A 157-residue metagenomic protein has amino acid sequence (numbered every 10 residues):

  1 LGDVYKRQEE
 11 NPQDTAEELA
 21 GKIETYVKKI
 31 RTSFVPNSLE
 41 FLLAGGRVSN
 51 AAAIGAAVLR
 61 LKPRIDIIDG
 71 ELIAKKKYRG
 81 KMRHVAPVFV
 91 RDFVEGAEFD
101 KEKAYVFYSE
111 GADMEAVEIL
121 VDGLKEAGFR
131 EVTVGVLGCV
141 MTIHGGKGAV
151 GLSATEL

Functional and structural regions predicted by a protein language model:
L1-Y5: Short, small-residue-biased leader/transition segments that mark boundaries at the very start of proteins
K6-L157: Mixed-charge interfacial surface used for oligomerization/domain docking and macromolecular partner engagement
